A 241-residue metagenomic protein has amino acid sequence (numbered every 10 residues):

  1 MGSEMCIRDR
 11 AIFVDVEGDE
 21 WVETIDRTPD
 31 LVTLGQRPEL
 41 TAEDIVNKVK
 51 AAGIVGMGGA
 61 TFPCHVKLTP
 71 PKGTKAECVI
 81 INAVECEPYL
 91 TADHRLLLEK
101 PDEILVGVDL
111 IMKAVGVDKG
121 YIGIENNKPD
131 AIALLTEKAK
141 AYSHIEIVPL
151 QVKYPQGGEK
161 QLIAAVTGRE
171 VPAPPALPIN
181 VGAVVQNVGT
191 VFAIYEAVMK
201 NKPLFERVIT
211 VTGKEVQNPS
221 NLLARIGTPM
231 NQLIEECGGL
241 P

Functional and structural regions predicted by a protein language model:
G2-I7: Short, small-residue-biased leader/transition segments that mark boundaries at the very start of proteins
R8-M57, F62, G73, P129 (+1 more regions): Acidic low-complexity segments
D15, I80-N82, G123: Short beta-strand segments
V16-G18, A83, G213: Flexible glycine-/small-residue-rich
V22-I25, M57, H65, Y89-T91 (+3 more regions): Short helix/loop capping segments that flank catalytic or ligand/cofactor-binding pockets
G56, V79-D93, E215: Gly-rich Lys/Arg/Thr-decorated short loops/hinges at beta-loop-alpha junctions or inter-strand turns that position
L98-A114: Histidine-anchored nucleotide/phosphate-binding helix
D118-M230, E236-P241: Hydrophobic alpha-helical positions that pack around
